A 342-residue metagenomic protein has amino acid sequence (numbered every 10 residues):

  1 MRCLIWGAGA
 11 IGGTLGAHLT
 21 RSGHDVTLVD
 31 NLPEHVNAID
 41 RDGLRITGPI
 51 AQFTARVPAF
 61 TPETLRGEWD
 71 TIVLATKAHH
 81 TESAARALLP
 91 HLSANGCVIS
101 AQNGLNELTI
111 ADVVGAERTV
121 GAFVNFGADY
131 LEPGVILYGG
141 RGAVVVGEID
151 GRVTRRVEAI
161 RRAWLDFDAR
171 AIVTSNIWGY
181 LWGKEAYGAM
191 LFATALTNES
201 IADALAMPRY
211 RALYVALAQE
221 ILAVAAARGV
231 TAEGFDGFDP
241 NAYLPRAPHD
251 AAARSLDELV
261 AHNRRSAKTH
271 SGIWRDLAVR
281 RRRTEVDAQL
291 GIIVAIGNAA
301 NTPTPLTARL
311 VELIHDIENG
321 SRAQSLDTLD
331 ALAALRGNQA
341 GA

Functional and structural regions predicted by a protein language model:
M1, D70, G142: Nucleotide donor/acceptor-binding cores
M1-A51: NAD(P)+-binding Rossmann beta1-loop-alpha1 motif at the extreme N-terminus of oxidoreductases
H24, A169, V230: Short phosphate-binding/catalytic loops that engage adenosine nucleotides
V29, F53-V135: Rossmann-like NAD(P)(H) cofactor-binding subdomain of soluble oxidoreductases
G67, A101-M190, A195-E199: Rossmann-fold dinucleotide-binding core
N198-L213: Active-site lid/adjacent beta-loop-alpha segment flanking the redox-cofactor pocket in flavoenzymes
V215, Q219-A342: NAD(P)-dependent Rossmann-like dehydrogenase/reductase catalytic/cofactor-binding core
